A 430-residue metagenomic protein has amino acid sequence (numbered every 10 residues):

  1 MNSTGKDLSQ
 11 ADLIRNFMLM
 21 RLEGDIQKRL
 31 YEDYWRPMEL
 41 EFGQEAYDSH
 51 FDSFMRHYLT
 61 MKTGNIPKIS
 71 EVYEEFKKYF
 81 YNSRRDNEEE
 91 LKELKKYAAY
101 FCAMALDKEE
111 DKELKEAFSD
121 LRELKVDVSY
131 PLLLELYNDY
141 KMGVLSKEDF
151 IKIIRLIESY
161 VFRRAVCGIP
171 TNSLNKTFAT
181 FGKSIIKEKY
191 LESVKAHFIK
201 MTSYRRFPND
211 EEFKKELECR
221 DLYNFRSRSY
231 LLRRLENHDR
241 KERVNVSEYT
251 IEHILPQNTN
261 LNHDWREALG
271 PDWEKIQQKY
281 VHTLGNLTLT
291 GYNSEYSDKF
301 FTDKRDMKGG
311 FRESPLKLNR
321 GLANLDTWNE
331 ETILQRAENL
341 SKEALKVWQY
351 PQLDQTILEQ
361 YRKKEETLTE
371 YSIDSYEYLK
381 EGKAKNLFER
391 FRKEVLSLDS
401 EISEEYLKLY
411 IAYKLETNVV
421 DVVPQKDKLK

Functional and structural regions predicted by a protein language model:
G5, D149, I153, K383-L387: Short amphipathic alpha-helical segments
D7-D12, Q27-K28, G291, Y296-T302 (+1 more regions): Acidic/polar loop patches that form or flank catalytic/metal-binding clefts of enzymes that bind anionic ligands
Q10-N16, V72-Y73, L145-I157, V166-S173 (+4 more regions): Composition- and surface-driven signal marking solvent-exposed, interaction-prone regions in large proteins
A11-L231, N324, W328, V347-Q349: A cross-family structural signal marking well-folded subdomains
G182-L322, D326: Betabetaalpha-Me/HNH-type nuclease active-site subdomain
E330-T367: Acidic, carboxylate-rich catalytic segments that either coordinate divalent cations
R362-K430: Charge-dense, helix-prone N-terminal extensions
